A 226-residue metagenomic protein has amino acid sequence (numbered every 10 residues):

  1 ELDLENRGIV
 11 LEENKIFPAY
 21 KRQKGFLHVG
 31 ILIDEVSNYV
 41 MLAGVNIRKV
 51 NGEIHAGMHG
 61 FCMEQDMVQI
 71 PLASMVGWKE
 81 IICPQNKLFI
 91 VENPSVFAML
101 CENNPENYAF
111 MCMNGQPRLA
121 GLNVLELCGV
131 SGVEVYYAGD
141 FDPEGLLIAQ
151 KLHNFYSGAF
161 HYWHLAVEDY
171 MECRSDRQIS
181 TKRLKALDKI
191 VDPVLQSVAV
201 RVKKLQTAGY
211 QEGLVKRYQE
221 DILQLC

Functional and structural regions predicted by a protein language model:
E1-C112, P117-V130, E144, E168-C226: Nucleic-acid enzyme cleavage-core boundary/entry regions
M111, H161-W163: General small-molecule cofactor/ligand-binding pocket signal
L125, L152-H153: A conserved amphipathic alpha-helix that caps or lines the catalytic cleft of carbohydrate- and lipid-modifying enzymes
G132-D142: Acidic beta-strand-to-loop metal/phosphate-binding motif
V135, W163, R177-S180: C-terminal structured domain segments across diverse proteins
F155-H161: Structural alpha-beta junctions
